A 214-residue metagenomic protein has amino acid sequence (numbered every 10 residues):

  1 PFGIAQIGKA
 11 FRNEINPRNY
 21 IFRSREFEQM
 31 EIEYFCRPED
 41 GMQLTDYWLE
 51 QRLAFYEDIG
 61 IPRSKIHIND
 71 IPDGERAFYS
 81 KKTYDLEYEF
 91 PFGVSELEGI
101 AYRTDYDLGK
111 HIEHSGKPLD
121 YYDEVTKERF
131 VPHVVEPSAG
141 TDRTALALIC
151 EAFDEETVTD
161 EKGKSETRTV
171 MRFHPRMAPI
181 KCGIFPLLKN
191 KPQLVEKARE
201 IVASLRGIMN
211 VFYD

Functional and structural regions predicted by a protein language model:
P1-D214: NTP/phosphate- and nucleic-acid-binding module
